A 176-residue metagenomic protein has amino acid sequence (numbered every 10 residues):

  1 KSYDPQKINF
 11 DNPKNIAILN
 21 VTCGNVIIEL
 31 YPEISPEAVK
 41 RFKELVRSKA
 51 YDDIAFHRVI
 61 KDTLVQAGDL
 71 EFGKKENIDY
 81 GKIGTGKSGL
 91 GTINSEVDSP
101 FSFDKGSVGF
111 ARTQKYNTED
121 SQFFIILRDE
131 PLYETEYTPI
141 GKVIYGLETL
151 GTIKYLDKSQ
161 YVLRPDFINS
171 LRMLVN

Functional and structural regions predicted by a protein language model:
K1-N176: Cyclophilin-like peptidyl-prolyl cis-trans isomerases
